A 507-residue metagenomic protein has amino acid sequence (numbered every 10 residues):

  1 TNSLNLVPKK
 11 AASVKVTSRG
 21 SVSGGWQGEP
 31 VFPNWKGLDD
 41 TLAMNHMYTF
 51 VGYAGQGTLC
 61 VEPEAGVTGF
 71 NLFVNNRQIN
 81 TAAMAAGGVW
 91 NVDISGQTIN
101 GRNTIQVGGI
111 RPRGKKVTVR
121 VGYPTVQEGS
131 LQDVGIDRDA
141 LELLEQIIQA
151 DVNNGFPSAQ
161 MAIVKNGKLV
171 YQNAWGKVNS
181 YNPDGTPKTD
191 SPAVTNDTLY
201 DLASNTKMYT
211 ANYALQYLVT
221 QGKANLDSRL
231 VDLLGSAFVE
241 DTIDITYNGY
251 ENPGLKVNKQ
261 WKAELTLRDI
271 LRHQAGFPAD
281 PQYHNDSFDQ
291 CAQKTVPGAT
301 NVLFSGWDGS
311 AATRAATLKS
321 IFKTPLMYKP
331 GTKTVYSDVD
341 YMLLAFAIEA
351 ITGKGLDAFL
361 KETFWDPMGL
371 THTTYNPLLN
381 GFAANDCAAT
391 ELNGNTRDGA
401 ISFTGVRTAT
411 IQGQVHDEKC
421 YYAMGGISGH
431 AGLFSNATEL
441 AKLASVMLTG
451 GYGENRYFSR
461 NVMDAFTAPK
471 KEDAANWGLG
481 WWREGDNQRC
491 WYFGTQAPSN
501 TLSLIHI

Functional and structural regions predicted by a protein language model:
T1, N71-T81, N166-G167: Short strand-turn-strand beta-turns centered on an Asx-Gly dipeptide
N2-V74, W90-V92, G96-A150: Beta-strand-rich recognition domains
T81, A85-A86, G176-V178: A generic structural motif
V134-Y200, K223-N225, I245-N248, K319-M327: Short, conserved catalytic-motif segment at the N-terminal edge
D137, K207, N436: Short, conserved phosphate/pyrophosphate- and ester-handling motifs at nucleotide-, phospho-/glycolipid
E142-Q149, M161, G167, D201-L230 (+4 more regions): Active-site SXXK
N179, D241-P498: Short, surface-exposed loop or secondary-structure junction motifs that flank catalytic or metal-binding residues
I505-I507: Conserved small/polar residues in nucleotide/adenosyl-binding loops
